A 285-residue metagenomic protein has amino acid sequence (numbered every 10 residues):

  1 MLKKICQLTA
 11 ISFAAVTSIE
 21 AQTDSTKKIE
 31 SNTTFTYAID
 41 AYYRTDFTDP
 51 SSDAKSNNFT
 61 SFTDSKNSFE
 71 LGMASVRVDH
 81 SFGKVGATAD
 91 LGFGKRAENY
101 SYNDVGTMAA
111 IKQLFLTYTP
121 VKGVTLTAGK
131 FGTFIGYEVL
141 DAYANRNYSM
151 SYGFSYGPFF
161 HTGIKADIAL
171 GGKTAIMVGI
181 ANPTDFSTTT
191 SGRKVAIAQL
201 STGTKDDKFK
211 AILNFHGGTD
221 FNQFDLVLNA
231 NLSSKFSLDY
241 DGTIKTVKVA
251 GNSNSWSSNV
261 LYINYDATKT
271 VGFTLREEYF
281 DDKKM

Functional and structural regions predicted by a protein language model:
M1-K28: Cleavable N-terminal export/targeting peptides
K4-L8, F131, E277: Hydrophobic alpha-helical segments, especially transmembrane helices and their immediate juxtamembrane helical caps
Q22, T33, S81-G86, Y102-G106 (+4 more regions): Generic structural signal for short, solvent-exposed loop/turn connectors between secondary structure elements
T23-T60, N67, Q113, N229 (+4 more regions): Outer-membrane beta-barrel proteins and related beta-barrel translocases across Gram-negative bacteria
I29-D49, S61-P183, G192, S201-D207 (+1 more regions): Outer membrane beta-barrel
F47-K55, N99-A109, V139-N145, T184-V195 (+3 more regions): Outer-membrane beta-barrel translocator domains and adjoining extracellular loop/strand segments of Gram-negative
R193-M285: Detector for outer-membrane/organellar transmembrane beta-barrel domains, recognizing the amphipathic beta-strand
